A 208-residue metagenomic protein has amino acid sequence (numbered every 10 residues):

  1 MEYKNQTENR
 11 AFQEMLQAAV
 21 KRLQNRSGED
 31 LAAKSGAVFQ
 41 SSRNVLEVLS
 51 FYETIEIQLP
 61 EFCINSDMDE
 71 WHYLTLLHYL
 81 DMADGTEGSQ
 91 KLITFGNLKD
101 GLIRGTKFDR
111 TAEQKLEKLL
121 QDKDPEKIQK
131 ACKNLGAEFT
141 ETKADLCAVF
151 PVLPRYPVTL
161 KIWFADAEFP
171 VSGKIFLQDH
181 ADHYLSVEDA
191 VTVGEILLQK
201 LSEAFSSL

Functional and structural regions predicted by a protein language model:
M1-R43, L80-G136: Short Lys/Arg-enriched alpha/beta "domain-start" segment
D30-L59, E138-F164: Amphipathic, interaction-prone secondary-structure segments
L46-E47, L102, T106-K107, A112-L116 (+3 more regions): Domain-length accessory/inserted modules outside core catalytic folds
E53-L77, W163-E188: Intrinsically disordered, low-complexity regulatory segments enriched in Ser/Thr/Pro and charged residues
S66, Q114, K118-Q121, L146 (+1 more regions): Short, charged/polar micro-motifs that form catalytic or ligand-binding hotspots
E70-G85, T192-K200: Short, hydrophobic/amphipathic alpha-helical patches that form generic packing surfaces within helical domains
K123-H183: Conserved binding-pocket/active-site segment within a compact domain
Q178-L208: A recognition module on extended beta-rich or small alphabeta surfaces enriched in W/G with H and D/E
